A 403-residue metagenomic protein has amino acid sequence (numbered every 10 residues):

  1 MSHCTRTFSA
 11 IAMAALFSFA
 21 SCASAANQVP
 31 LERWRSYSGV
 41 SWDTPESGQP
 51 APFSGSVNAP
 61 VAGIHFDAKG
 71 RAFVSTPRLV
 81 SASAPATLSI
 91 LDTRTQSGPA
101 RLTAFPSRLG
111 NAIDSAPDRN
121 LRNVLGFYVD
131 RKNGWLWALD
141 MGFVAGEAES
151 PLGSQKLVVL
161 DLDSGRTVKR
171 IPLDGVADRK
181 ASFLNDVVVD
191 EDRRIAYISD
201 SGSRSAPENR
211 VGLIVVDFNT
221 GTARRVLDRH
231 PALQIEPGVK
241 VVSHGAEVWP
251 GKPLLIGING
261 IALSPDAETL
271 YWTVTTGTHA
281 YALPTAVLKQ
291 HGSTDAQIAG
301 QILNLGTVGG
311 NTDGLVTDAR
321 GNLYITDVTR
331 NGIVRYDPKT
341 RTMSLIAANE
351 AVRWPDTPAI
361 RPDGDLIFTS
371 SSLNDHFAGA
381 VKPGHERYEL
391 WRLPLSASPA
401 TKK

Functional and structural regions predicted by a protein language model:
W34-S54, P99-R119, R166-R179, A223-G251 (+1 more regions): Surface-exposed loop and turn segments in beta-propeller and other repeat-based domains that flank or scaffold
Y37-A86: Beta-strand-rich domains and repeat architectures in extracellular enzymes and scaffolds, especially beta-propellers
G55-A68, A116-W135, L139, V176-I195 (+5 more regions): Beta-rich, blade/repeat-based domains predominating in secreted/periplasmic proteins but also intracellular
R78, G142, S201-S203, T276 (+3 more regions): Residue-level signature of beta-propeller blades and closely related beta-rich strand-turn architectures in secreted
D92-S97, D163, F218-A223, L283-T294 (+1 more regions): Short loop/turn segments immediately following beta-strands, especially the blade-tip and inter-blade linker loops
D92-W137, M141-A145, S150, K169-V176: Blade-loop segments of beta-propeller domains
S264-T285, G300-S344, N349, P355: Loop/turn-rich, solvent-exposed surfaces of beta-rich toroidal or solenoidal domains
A359-K403: Blade-level signature of beta-propeller repeat domains, shared across WD40, Kelch, NHL, RCC1 and BNR/Asp-box propellers
